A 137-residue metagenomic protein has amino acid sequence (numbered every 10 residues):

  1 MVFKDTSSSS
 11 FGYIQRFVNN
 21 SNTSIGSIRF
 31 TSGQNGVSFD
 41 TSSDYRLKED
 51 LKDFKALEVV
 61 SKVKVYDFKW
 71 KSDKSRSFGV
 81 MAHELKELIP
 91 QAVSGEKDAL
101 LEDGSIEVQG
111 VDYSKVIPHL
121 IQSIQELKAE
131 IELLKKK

Functional and structural regions predicted by a protein language model:
M1-D5: Charged, amphipathic alpha-helical segments
T6-V111, L127-K137: C-terminal intramolecular chaperone/autoprocessing and neck/assembly modules of extracellular spikes and adhesins
